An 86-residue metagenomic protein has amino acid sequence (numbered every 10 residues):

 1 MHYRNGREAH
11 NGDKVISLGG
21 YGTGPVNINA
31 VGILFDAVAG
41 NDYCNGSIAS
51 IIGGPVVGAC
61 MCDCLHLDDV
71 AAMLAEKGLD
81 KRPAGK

Functional and structural regions predicted by a protein language model:
M1-K14, Y21-G22: Mixed-charge, Lys/Arg-rich low-complexity intrinsically disordered regions
K14-I16, I33: Residues located in well-ordered beta-strands
Y21-C62: Basic/aromatic-rich interaction segments and small domains that mediate binding to polyanionic partners
G46-K86: Intrinsically disordered, low-complexity, charged/polar segments
